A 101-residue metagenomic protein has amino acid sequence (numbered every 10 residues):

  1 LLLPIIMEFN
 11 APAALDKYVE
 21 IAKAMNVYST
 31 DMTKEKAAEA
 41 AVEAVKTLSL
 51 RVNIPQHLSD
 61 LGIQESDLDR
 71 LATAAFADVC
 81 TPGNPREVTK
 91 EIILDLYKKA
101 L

Functional and structural regions predicted by a protein language model:
L1-D67, P82: Gly/Pro-rich interdomain helix-loop hinge
Q64-L101: Short, amphipathic C-terminal "tail helix"
